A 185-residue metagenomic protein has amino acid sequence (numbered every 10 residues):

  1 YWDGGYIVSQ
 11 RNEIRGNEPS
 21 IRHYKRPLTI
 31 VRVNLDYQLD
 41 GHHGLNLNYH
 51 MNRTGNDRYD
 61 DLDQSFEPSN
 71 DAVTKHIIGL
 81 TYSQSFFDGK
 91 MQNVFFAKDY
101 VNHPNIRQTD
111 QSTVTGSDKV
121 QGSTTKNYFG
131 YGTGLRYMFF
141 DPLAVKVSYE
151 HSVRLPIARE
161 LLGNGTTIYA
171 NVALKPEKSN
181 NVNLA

Functional and structural regions predicted by a protein language model:
Y1-A185: Outer-membrane beta-barrel proteins, especially TonB-dependent receptors
